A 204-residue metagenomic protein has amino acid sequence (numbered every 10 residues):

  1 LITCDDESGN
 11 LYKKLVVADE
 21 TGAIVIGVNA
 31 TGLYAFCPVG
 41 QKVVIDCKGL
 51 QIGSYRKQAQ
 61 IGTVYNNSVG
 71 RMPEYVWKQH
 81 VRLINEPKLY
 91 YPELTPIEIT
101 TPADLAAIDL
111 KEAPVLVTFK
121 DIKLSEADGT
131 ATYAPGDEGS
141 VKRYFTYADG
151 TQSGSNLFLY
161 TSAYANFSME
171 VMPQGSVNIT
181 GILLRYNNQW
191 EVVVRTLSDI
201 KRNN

Functional and structural regions predicted by a protein language model:
L1-N204: OB-fold nucleic-acid-binding modules
